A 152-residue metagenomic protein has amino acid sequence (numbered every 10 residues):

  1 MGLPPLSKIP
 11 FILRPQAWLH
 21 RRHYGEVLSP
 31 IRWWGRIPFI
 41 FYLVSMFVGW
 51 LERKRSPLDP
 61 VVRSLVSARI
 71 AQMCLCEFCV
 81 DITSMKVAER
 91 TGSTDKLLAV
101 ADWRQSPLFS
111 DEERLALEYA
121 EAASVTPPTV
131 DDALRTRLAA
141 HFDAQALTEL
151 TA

Functional and structural regions predicted by a protein language model:
M1-L58, V62: Mobile cap/lid helix-loop segments that border enzyme active or cofactor-binding sites and regulate substrate access
F39-S45, L75-C79, S124-D132: Short acidic alpha-helix initiation/capping motifs at coil-to-helix transition points, especially at protein N-termini
F39-Y42, V80-A99: Iron-sulfur (Fe-S) cluster-binding segments and ferredoxin-like electron-carrier domains, especially [2Fe-2S]
R55-M73, T148-L150: Immediate flanking context of iron-sulfur cluster ligation sites
V66-K86: Short, thiol/selenol-centered motifs that function as redox-active sites or metal-ligating centers
V100-D111: Acidic/His metal-coordination segments adjacent to aromatic residues that form catalytic metal sites in metalloenzymes
D111-A152: Acidic/histidine-rich alpha-helical segments that form the ligand environment of transition-metal centers
